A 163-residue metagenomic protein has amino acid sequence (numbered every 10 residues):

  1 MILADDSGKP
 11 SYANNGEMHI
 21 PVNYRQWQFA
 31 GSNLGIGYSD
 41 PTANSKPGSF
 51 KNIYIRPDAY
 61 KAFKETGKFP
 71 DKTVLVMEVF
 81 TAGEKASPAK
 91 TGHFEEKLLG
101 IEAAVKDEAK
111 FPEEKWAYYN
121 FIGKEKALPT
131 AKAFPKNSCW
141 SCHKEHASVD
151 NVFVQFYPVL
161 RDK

Functional and structural regions predicted by a protein language model:
D5, P10-N15, I20-Q28, S32-G37 (+2 more regions): Sequence context surrounding c-type heme c attachment/ligation sites in exported
A43: N-proximal, solvent-exposed segments at the start of the mature chain
F50-Y60: Short, structured beta-strand/loop micro-motifs enriched in basic residues and often containing a Trp
